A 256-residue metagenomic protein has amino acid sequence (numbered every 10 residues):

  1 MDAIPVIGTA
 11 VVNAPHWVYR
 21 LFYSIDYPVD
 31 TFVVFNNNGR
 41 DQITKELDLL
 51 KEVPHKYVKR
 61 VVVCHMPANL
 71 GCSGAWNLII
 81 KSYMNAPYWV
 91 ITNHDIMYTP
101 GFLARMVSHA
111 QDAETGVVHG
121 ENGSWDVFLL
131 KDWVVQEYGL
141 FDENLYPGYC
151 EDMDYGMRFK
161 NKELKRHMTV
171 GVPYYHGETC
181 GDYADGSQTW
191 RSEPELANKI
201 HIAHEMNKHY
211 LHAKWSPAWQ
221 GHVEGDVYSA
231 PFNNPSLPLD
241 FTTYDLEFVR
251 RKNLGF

Functional and structural regions predicted by a protein language model:
N13-Y27: Short, well-formed alpha-helical segments that are part of the catalytic scaffolds of diverse glycosyltransferases
D26-C64: Acidic donor-binding segment of Leloir-type glycosyltransferases
M66-Y83: Glycine-rich, basic loop-to-helix element that forms the pyrophosphate-binding segment of sugar-nucleotide handling
A86-M97: Short beta-strand-to-loop acidic/aromatic patch adjacent to the donor-nucleotide binding site
G101-H119: Conserved donor-nucleotide/metal-binding helix-loop-beta segment in metal-dependent transferases, i.e., the alpha-helix
G116-F128: Short beta-strand-to-loop element that shapes/binds the nucleotide-sugar donor at the catalytic cleft/hinge
L130-Y149, R158-T169: Aromatic-glycine-rich donor-binding/catalytic loop that engages nucleotide-sugar donors across glycosyltransferases
M153-F256: C-terminal catalytic/acceptor-binding lobe
